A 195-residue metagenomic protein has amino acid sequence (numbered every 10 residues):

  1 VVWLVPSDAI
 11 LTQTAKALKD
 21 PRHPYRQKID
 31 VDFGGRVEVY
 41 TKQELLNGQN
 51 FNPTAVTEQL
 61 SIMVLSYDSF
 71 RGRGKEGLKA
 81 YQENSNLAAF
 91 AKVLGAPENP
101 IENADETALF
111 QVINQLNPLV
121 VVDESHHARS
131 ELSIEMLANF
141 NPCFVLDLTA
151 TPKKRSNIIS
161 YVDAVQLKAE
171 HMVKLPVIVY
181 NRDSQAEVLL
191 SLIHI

Functional and structural regions predicted by a protein language model:
V1-I193: RecA-like P-loop NTPase motor core of helicase/translocase proteins
